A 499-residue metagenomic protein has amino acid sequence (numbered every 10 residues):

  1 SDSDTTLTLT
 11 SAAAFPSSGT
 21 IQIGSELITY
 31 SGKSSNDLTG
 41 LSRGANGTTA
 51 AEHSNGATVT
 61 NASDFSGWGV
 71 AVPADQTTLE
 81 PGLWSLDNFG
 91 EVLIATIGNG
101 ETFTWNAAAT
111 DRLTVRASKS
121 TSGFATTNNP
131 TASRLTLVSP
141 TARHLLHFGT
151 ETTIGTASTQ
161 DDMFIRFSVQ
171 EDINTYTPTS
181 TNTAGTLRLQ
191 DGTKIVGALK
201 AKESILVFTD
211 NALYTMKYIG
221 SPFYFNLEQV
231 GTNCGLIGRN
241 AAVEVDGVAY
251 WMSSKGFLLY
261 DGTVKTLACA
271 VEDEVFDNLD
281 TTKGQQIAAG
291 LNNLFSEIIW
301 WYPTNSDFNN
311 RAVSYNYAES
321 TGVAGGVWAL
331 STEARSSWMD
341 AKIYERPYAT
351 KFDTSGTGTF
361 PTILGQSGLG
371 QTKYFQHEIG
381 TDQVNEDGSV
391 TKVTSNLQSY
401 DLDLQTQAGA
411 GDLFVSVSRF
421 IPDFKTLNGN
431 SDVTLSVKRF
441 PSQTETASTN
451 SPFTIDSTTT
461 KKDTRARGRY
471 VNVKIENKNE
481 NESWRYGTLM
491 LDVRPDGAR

Functional and structural regions predicted by a protein language model:
S1-T5, T10-G82, D111-L113, F124: Small/polar beta-strand repeat architecture
Q22-G24, G98, D210, S254 (+1 more regions): Short strand-coil-strand connectors
S66-L79, D111-I287: Beta-propeller and closely related beta-pinwheel folds
T78, L83-S85, T193, N233-V248 (+1 more regions): Beta-sheet repeat architectures centered on beta-propellers
E91-W105, T110: Hydrophobic or amphipathic alpha-helical targeting/insertion segments
I94-A95, I205, A249, P347: Hydrophobic beta-strand segments that make up the repeating blades of beta-propeller and related beta-repeat
T102-A107, T152-T179, A312-A324, T434-S442: Short beta-strand segments and strand-loop junctions that repeat across beta-rich extracellular domains
